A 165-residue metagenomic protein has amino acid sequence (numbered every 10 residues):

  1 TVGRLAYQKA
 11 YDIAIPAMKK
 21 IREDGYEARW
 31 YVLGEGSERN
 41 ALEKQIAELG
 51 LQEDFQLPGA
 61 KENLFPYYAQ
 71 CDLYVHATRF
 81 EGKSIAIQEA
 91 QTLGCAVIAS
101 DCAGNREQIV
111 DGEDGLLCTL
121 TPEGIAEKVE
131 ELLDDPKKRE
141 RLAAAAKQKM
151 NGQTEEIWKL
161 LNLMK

Functional and structural regions predicted by a protein language model:
T1-K20, Y26, S37-E43: A conserved mid-protein helix/loop that constitutes part of the nucleotide-sugar donor-binding site
A14-M18, W30, I125, I157-L160: A structural motif in glycosyltransferase catalytic domains
E43-G59: Nucleotide-activated donor-binding/catalytic signature segment of Leloir-type glycosyltransferases, i.e., the conserved
A60, R79: Aromatic "clamp/platform" in nucleotide-sugar-dependent glycosyltransferases that forms part of the donor/acceptor
E89, C102-G112, L116-L117: Short acidic/histidine- and often glycine-rich active-site loop of Leloir-type glycosyltransferases that engages
A96-A99: Short hydrophobic beta-strand element within catalytic cores of glycosyltransferases and related nucleotide-activated
D111-G112, L116-P122, E131-P136: Conserved acidic donor-binding segment of nucleotide-sugar-dependent glycosyltransferases
G124, E131, K138-G152, K159: A short, well-ordered alpha-helix in the C-terminal region of glycosyltransferases
